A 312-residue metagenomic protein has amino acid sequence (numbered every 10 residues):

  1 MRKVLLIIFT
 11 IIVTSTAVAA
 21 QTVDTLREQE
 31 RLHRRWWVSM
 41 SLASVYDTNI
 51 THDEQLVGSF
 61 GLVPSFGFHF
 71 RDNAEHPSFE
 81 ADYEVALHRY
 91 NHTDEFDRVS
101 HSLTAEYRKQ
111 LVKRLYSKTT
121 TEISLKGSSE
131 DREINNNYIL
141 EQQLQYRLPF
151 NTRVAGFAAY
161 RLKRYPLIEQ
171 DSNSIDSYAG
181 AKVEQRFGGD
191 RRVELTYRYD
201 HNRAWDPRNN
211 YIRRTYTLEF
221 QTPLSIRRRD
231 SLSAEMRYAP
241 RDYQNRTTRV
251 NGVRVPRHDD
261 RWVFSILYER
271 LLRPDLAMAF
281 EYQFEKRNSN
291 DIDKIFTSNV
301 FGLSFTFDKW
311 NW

Functional and structural regions predicted by a protein language model:
Q21-R98, R108: Outer-membrane beta-barrel initiation region
E30-L32, E54-L62, T93-S100, D131-Y138 (+4 more regions): Replace "Gram-negative outer membrane beta-barrel proteins" with "bacterial and organellar outer membrane beta-barrel
V38-L42, F66, A81-Y83, K118-T121 (+7 more regions): Membrane-embedded beta-strand positions of outer-membrane beta-barrel proteins
L42-I50, F70, A74-H76, V85-N91 (+10 more regions): Transmembrane beta-strands of outer-membrane beta-barrel pores
L42-S44, L62-D72, L103-K109, L140-Y146 (+4 more regions): Residues on the lipid-exposed face of transmembrane beta-strands in outer-membrane beta-barrel proteins
A74-E80, L111-T119, L148-G156, F187-L195 (+3 more regions): Repeated loop/turn-to-beta-strand initiation elements of outer-membrane beta-barrel proteins
T196, W205-D293, W312: Outer membrane beta-barrel transmembrane domains
R198, T297-W312: Outer-membrane beta-barrel "beta-signal"
